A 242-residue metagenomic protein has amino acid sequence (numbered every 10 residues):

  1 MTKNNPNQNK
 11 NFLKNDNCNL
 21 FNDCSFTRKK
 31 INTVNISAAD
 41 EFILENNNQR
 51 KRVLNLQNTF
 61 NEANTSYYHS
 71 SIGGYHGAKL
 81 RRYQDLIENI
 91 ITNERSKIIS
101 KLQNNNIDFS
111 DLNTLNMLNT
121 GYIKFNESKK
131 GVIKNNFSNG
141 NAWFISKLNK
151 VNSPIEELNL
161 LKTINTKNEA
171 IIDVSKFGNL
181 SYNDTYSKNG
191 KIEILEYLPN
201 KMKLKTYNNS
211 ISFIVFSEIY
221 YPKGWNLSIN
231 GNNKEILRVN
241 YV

Functional and structural regions predicted by a protein language model:
T2-N4, A39-I43, F109-L115, T120-Y122 (+3 more regions): Generic recognition of flexible, low-complexity loop/linker segments
K3-L13: Membrane-interfacial entry segments at the cytosolic side of transmembrane helices
F12-V34, E41-L115, N136-G178, P222 (+1 more regions): Extracytoplasmic/lumenal acceptor-recognition loop(s) of multi-pass membrane glycoenzymes
Q49, N119, K129, N200 (+1 more regions): Residues that flank catalytic or metal-binding motifs in active/ligand-binding sites
R52-N55, N119-F125: Short, hydrophobic beta-strand segments that form beta-sheet elements in well-ordered domains
Y122, A142, G224-L227: Short polybasic amphipathic segments
K130-N135: Contiguous mid-protein beta-loop-alpha structural module that forms a pocket-lining wall or clamp of enzyme active
N165-V242: Active-site-proximal, structured, solvent-exposed surfaces of multi-pass membrane proteins that position macromolecular
